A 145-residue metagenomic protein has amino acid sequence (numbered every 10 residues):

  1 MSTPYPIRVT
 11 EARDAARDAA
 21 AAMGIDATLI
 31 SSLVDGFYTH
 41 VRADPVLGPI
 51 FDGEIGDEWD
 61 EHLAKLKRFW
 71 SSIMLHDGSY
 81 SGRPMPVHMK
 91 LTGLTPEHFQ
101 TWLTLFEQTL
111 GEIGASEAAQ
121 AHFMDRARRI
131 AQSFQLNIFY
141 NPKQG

Functional and structural regions predicted by a protein language model:
M1-G145: Core of compact, soluble alpha-helical bundle domains
